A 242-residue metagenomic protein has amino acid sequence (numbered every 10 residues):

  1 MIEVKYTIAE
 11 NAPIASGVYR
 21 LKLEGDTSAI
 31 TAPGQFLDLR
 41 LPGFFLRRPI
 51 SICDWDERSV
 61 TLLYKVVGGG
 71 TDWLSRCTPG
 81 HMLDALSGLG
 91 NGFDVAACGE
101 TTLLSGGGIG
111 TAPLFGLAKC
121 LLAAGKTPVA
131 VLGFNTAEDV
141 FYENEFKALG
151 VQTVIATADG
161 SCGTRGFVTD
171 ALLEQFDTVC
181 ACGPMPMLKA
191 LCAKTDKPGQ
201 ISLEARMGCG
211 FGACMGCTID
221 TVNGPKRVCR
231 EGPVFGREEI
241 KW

Functional and structural regions predicted by a protein language model:
I2-H81: Ferredoxin-reductase
E10, D54, I155, I201-L203 (+1 more regions): Structural signal for conserved beta-strand scaffold positions within catalytic alpha/beta enzyme cores
F45-I52, G90-A97, C229: Short, Lys/Arg- and Gly-enriched loop/turn segments at beta-strand edges
G69-R206: FNR/FR-type flavoprotein reductase catalytic core
P113, E204-P233: Local cysteine-cluster metal-coordination motifs and their immediate loop/turn environment, predominantly Fe-S cluster
P233-W242: Short microdomains enriched in Cys/His and/or Lys/Arg
